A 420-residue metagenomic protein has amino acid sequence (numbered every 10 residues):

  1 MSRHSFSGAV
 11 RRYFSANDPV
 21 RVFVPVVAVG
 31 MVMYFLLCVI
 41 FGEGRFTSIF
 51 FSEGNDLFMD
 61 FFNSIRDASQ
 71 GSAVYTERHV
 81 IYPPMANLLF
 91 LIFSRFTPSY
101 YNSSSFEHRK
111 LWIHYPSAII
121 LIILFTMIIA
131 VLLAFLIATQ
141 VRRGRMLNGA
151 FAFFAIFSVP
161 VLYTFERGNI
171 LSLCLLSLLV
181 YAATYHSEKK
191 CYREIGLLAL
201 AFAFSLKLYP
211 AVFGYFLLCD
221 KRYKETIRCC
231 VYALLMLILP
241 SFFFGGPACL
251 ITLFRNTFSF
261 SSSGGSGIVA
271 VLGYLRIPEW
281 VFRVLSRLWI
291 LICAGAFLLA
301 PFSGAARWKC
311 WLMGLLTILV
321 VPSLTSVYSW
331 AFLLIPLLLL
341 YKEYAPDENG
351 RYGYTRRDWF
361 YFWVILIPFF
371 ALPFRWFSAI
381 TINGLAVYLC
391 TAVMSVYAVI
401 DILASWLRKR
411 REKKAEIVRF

Functional and structural regions predicted by a protein language model:
S2-E188, Y192-I195, D220-L334, L338-A345: Primarily membrane-embedded glycan-assembly and transfer machineries that use lipid-linked glycans
V24, P210, I290, R411-I417: Sequence-pattern detector for short linear motifs and compositional/periodic biases rather than a specific fold
I81-P83, L339-F420: Aromatic-enriched
F153, A203, L315, Y361 (+1 more regions): Residue-level detector of alpha-helical transmembrane segments in integral membrane proteins
L198-L217, P322-F332: Transmembrane helices and adjacent periplasmic/lumenal helix-loop junctions of polyprenol-phosphate-dependent
